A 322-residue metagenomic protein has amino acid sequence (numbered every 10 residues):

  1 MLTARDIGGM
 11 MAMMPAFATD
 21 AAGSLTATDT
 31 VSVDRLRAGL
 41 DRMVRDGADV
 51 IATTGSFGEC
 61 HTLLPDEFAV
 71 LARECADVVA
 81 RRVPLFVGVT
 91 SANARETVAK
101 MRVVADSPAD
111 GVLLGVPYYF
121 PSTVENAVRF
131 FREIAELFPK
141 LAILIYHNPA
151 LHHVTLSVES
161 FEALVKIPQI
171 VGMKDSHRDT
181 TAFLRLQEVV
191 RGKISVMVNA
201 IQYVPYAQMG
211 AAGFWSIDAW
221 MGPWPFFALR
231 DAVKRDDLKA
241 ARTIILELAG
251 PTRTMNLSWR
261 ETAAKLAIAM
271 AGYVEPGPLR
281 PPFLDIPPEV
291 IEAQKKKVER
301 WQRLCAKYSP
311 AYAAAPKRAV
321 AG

Functional and structural regions predicted by a protein language model:
L2-H153, Y308-S309: Active-site beta->alpha loop and helix N-cap motifs at the rims of alpha/beta catalytic domains
A4, G8, M14-P15, I167 (+3 more regions): Generic secondary-structure boundary/loop-capping signal
S32-G39, E67, L71, E96 (+9 more regions): General structural feature for long, well-ordered alpha-helical segments within catalytic domains of soluble enzymes
E59-C60, F120-P121, T180-T181, G222-P223 (+1 more regions): Short secondary-structure capping/turn micro-motifs that flank functional sites
V83-P84, A142-I143, G172, I194 (+1 more regions): Secondary-structure boundary/capping signal
E133-F138, N148-S258: Catalytic alpha/beta core domains of metabolic enzymes, predominantly
P205-G322: Structured C-terminal cap/extension of enzyme domains
